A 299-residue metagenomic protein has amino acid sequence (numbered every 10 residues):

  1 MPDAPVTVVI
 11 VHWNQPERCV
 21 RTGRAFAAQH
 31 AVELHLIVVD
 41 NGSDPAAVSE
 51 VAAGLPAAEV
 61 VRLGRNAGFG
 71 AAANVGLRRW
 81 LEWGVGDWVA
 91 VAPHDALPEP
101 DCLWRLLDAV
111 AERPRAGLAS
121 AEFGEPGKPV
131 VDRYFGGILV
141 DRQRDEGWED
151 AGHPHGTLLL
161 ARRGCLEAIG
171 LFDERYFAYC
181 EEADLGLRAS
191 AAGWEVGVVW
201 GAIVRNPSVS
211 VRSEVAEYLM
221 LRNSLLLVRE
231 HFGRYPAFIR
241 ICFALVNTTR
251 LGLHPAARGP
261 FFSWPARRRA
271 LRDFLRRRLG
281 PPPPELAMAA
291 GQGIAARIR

Functional and structural regions predicted by a protein language model:
M1-A25: N-proximal low-complexity "stem/linker" segments adjacent to membrane-targeting elements
R24-E33: Short, acidic, metal-binding catalytic loop of nucleotide-sugar glycosyltransferases
D40-V48, R65: A conserved acidic beta->alpha catalytic loop
R62, A71-V75, R79, A96-I169 (+1 more regions): Acidic/His-rich active-site region of diverse nucleotide-sugar glycosyltransferases
V85-L97: Short beta-strand-to-loop acidic/aromatic patch adjacent to the donor-nucleotide binding site
G152-A161, C165-G170, R175-A202: A short, conserved alpha-helix in the catalytic core of glycosyltransferases
A192-V215, V228: Active-site donor/metal-binding and catalytic loop motifs of nucleotide-sugar-dependent glycosylation enzymes
Y218-N223, G233-R299: Non-catalytic, C-terminal membrane-associated alpha-helical segments of glycosyltransferases
